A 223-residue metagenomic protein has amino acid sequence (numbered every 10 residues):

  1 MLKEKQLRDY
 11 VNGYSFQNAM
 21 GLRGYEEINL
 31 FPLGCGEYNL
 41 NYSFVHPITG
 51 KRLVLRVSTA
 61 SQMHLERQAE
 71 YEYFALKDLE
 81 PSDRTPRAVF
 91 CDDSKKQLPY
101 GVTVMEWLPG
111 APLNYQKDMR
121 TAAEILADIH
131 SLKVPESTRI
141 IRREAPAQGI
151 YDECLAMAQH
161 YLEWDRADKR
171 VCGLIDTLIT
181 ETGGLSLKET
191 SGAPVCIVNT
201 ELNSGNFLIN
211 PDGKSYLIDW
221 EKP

Functional and structural regions predicted by a protein language model:
K3-E4, L76: Phosphate/pyrophosphate-binding loops and the adjoining catalytic core of nucleotide-dependent enzymes
L7-G24, S131-T200, N210-D212: An alpha-helical support segment within catalytic cores of ATP-dependent transferases
G24-P32: Conserved N-terminal boundary motif of the eukaryotic protein kinase catalytic domain
E26, P86-V89, V198, I218: A short, local hydrophobic-aromatic micro-motif
I28, F74, V89-C91, E181-L185 (+1 more regions): A generic local structural motif
F31-I150, A156, G192: ATP-binding pocket architecture of kinase catalytic cores
G34-L40, Y100, L113, E163-I179 (+1 more regions): Amphipathic, soluble alpha/beta structural segments
C35-V45, V54-L55, T180-P223: Active-site acidic catalytic loop and adjacent metal/ATP-binding pocket of ATP-dependent phosphoryl transfer enzymes
